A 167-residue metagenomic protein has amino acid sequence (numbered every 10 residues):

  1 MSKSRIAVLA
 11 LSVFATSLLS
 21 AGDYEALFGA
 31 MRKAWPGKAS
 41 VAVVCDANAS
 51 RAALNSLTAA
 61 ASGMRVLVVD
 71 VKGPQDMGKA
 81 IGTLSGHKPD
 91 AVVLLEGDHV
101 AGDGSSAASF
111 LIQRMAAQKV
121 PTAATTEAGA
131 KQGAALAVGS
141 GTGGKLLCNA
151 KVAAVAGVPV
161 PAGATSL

Functional and structural regions predicted by a protein language model:
S2-R5, L9-L167: Short hydrophobic alpha-helices and adjacent helix-cap/hinge residues
